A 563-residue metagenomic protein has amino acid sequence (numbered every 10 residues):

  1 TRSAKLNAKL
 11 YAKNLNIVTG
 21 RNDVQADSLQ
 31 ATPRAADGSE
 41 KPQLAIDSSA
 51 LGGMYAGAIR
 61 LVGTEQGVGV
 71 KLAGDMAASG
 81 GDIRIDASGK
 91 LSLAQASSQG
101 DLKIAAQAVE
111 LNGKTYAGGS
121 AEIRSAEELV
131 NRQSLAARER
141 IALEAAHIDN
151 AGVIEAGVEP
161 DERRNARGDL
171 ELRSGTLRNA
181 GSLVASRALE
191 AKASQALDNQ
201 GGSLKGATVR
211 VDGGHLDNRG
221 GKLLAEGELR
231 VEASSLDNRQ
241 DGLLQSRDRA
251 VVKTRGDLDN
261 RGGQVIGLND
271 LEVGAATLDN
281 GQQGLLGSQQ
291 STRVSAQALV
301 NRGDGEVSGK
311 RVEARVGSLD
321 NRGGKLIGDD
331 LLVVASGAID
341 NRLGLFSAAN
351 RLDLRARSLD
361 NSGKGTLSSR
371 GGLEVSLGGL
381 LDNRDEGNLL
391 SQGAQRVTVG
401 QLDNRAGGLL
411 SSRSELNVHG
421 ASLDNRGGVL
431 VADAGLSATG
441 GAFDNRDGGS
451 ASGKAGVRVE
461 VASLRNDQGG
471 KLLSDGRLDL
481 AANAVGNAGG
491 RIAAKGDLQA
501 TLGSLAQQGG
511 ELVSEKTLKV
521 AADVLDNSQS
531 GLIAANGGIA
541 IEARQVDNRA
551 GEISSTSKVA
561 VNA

Functional and structural regions predicted by a protein language model:
T1-R413, N417-D475, D479-N536, A540-A563: Extracellular and secretory-pathway beta-repeat/beta-biased strand scaffolds
